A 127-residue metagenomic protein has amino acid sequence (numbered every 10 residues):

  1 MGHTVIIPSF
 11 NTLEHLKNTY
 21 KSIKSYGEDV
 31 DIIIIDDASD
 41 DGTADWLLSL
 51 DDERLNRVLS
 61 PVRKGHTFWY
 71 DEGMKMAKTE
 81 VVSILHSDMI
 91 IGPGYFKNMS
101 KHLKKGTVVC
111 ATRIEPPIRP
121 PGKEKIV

Functional and structural regions predicted by a protein language model:
M1-S22: N-proximal low-complexity "stem/linker" segments adjacent to membrane-targeting elements
K21-V30: Short, acidic, metal-binding catalytic loop of nucleotide-sugar glycosyltransferases
D36-D45: A conserved acidic beta->alpha catalytic loop
D37, L85-S87: Active-site acidic Asp-centered loop
G42, M89-H102: Acidic donor-binding/catalytic loop of UDP-sugar-dependent glycosyltransferases, especially processive GT2
S60-A77: Glycine-rich, basic loop-to-helix element that forms the pyrophosphate-binding segment of sugar-nucleotide handling
V82: Short aromatic/hydrophobic "clamp" motif used to bind/position activated sugar donors
V109-K125: Short beta-strand-to-loop element that shapes/binds the nucleotide-sugar donor at the catalytic cleft/hinge
